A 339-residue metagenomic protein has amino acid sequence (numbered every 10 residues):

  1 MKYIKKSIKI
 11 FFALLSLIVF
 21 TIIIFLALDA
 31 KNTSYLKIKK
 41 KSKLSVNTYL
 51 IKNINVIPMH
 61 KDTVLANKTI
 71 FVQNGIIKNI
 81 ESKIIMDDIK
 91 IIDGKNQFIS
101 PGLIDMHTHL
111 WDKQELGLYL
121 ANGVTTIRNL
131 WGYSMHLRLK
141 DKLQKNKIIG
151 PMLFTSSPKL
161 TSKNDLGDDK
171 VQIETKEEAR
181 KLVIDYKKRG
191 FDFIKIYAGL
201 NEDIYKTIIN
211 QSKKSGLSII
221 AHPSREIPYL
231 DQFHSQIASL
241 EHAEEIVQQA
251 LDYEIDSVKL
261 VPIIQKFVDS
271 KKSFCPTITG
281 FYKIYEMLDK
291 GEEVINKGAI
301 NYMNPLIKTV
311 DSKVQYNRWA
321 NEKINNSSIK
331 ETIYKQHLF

Functional and structural regions predicted by a protein language model:
I4-I85: N-terminal metal-binding scaffold of metallo-dependent hydrolase/deaminase domains
V46-I51, I85-L116, T125: Replace "His-x-His-based motif
I54, I70, G75, N96 (+7 more regions): Divalent metal-coordination and catalytic microenvironments
S100-L110, K163-E178: Active-site mouth loops of central-metabolism enzymes
L118-M135, P151-K159, K187-G199, S218-I220 (+3 more regions): Divalent metal-dependent hydrolysis catalytic cores, especially in the metallo-beta-lactamase
L166-N210, E241-V258: Active-site gating/metal-coordination segments in enzymes
Y186-F193, L251-F339: Active-site neighborhoods of metal-dependent hydrolases
D192-S235, T279-K283, L288-E292, D311-V314 (+1 more regions): Divalent metal-binding pocket/active-site signature
